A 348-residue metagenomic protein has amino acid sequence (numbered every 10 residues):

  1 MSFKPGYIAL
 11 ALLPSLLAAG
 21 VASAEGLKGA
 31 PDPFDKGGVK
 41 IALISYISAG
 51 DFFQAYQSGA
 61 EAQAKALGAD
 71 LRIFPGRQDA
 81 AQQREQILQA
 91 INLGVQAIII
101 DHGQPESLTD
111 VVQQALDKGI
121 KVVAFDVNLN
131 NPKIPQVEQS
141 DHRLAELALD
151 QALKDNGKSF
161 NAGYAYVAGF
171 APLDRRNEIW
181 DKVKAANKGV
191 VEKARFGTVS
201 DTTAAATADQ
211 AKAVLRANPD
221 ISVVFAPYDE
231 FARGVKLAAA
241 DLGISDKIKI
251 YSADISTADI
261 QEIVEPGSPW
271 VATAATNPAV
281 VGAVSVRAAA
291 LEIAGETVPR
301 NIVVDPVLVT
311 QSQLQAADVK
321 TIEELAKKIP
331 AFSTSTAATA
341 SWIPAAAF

Functional and structural regions predicted by a protein language model:
M1-L10: Bacterial N-terminal signal peptides that target proteins for export
A9-A19: Bacterial N-terminal signal peptides
G20-F348: A residue-level marker of the well-folded mature domains of exported/periplasmic proteins
